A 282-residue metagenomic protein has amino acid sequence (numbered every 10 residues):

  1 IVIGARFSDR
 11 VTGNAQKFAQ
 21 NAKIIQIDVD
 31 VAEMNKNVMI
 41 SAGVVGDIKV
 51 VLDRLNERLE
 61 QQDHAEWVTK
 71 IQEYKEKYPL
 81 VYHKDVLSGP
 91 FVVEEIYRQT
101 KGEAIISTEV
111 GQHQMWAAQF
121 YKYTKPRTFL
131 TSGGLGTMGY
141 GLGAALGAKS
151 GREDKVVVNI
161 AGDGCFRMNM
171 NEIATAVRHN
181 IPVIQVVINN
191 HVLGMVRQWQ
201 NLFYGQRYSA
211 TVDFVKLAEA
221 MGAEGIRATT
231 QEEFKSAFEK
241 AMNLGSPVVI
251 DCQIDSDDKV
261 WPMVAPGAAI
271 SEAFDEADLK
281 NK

Functional and structural regions predicted by a protein language model:
V2-K70: Glycine-rich, acidic loop regions that bind phosphate or pyrophosphate groups
I3-S8, M115-L193: Thiamine diphosphate
R10-V11, E239-K282: Glycine/aspartate-rich loop-and-adjacent alpha/beta segment that forms the canonical ThDP
M34-A42, R127-T131, M168, V196-R207 (+2 more regions): Short beta-alpha connecting loops at secondary-structure transitions that line or flank enzyme active sites
I40-L52, N171-I188, M263-A265: A short alpha/beta connector and helix-capping loop motif
V51, Q200-E239: Conserved thiamine diphosphate
Q72-K149: Active-site diphosphate/adenylate-binding microenvironment
